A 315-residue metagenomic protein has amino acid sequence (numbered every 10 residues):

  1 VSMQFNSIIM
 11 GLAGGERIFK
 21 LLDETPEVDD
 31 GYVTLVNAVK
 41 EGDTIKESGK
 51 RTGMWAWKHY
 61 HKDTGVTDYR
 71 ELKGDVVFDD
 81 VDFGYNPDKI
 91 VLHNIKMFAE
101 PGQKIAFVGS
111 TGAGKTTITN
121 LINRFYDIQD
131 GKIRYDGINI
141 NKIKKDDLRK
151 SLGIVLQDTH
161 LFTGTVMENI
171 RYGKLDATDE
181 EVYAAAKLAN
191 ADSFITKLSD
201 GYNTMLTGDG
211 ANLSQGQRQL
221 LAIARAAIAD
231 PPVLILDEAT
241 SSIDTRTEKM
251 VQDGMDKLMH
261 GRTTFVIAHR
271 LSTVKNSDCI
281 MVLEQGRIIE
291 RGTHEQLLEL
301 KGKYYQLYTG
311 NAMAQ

Functional and structural regions predicted by a protein language model:
V1-D23, D30: Cytosolic ends of transmembrane helices, especially the final helix of ABC transmembrane type-1 domains
E24-E27, D200: Flexible, glycine-biased helix-capping/connector loops in cytosolic signal-transduction modules
V28-V39: Solvent-exposed, non-transmembrane helices and loops of integral membrane proteins
A38-Q315: ABC-type nucleotide-binding domain
